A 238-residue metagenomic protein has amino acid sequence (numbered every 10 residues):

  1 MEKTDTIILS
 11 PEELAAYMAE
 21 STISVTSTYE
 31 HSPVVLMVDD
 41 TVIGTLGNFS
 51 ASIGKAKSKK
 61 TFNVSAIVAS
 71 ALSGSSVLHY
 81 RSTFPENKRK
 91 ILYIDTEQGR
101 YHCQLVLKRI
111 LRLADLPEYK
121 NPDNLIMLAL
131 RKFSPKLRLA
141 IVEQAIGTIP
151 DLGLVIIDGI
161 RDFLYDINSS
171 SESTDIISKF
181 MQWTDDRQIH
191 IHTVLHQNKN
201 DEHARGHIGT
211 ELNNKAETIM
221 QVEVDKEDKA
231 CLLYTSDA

Functional and structural regions predicted by a protein language model:
M1-S10, T148-D151, D225-S236: C-terminal regions of RecA-like/P-loop NTPase motor modules
T6-I110: The Walker A/P-loop phosphate-binding site
G47, E86-R89, P150-D151, R187-I189 (+1 more regions): Structured loop/turn residues at beta-strand edges in well-structured enzyme cores
A51-K55, F62, S171-S236: Phosphate-binding/switch region of NTP-binding enzymes
A66-I67, H102-I110, I141, A145 (+3 more regions): Alpha-helical scaffold elements adjacent to nucleotide-binding pockets in ATP/GTP-utilizing enzyme cores
A71-G74, I110, F163, K215 (+1 more regions): Conserved, well-folded catalytic cores of nucleic-acid-processing and energy-transducing macromolecular machines
P85-N168: Conserved inter-motif catalytic segment of the P-loop NTP-binding fold
